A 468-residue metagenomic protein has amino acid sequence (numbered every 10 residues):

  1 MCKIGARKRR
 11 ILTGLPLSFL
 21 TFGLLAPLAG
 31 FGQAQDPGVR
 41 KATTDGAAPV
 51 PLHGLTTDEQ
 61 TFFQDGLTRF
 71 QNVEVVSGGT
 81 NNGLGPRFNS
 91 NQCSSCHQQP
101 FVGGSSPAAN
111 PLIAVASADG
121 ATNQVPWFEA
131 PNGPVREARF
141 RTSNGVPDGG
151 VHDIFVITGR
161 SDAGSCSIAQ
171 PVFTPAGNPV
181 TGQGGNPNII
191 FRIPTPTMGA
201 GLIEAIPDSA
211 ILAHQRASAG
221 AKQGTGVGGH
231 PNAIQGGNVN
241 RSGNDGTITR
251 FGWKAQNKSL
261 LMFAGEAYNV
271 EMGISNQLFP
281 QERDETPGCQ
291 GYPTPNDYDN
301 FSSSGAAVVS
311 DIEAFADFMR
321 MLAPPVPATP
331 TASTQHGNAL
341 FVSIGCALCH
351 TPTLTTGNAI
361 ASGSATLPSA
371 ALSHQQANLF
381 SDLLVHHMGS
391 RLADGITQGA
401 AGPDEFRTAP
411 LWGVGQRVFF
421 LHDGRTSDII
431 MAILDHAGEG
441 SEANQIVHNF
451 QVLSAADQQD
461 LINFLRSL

Functional and structural regions predicted by a protein language model:
M1-R10: N-terminal secretory signal peptides that target proteins for export/translocation
R10, G14-L17, D148, L465: Enrichment for repetitive, rod-forming helical segments
G14-P27: Bacterial N-terminal signal peptides
L28-L468: Periplasmic c-type cytochrome electron-transfer domains
